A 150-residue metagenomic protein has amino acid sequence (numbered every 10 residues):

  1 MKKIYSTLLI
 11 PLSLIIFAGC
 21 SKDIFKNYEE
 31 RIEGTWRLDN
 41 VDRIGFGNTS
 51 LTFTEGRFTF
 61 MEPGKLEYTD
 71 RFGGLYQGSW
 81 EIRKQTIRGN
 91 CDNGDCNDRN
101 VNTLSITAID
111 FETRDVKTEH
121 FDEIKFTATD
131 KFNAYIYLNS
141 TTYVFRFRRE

Functional and structural regions predicted by a protein language model:
M1-L8: Bacterial N-terminal signal peptides that target proteins for export
P11-L12: Repetitive helical segments and hydrophobic/amphipathic motifs
I16-G19: C-terminal motif of bacterial Sec signal peptides marking the signal peptidase cleavage site
S21-S79, R83-E150: Lipid interaction determinants
